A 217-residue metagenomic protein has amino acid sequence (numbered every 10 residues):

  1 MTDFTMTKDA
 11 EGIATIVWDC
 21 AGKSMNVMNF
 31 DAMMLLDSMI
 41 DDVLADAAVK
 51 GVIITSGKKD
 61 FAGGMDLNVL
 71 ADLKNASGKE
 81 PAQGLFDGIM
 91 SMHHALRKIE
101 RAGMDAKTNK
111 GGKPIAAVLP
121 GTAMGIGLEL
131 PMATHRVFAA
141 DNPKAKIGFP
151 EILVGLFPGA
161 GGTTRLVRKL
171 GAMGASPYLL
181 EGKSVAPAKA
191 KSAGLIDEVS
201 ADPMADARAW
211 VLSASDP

Functional and structural regions predicted by a protein language model:
M1-D19, S24, E129-M132, M173-P217: Amphipathic alpha-helical segments at domain termini/boundaries
M1-T55, K79, Q83: Conserved CoA-thioester-binding segment of acyl-CoA-metabolizing enzymes
I16, L35-L36, I54, D66 (+3 more regions): Terminal peptide-recognition signature
S56-A95, A123, L153-G155: Glycine- (often His-adjacent) and acidic-residue-rich active-site loop that binds/positions the CoA thioester
N68-A76, E129-D141, K169: A glycine- and small-aliphatic-rich helix-loop capping segment at beta-alpha/alpha-beta transitions that lines
I99-V154: Glycine-rich beta-to-alpha active-site loop
G162-M173: Hydrophobic, secondary-structure "cap" segments at the distal end of domains
